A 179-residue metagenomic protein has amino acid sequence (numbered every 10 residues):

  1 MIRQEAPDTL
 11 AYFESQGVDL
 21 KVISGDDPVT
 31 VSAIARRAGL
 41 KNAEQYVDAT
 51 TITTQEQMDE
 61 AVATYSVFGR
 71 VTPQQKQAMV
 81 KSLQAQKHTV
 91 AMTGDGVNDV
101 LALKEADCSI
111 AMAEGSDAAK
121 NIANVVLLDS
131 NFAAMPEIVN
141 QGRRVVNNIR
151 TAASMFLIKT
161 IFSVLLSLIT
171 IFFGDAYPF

Functional and structural regions predicted by a protein language model:
M1: Active-site beta-to-alpha loop of glycosyltransferases that engages the nucleotide-sugar donor
P7-T9, S15, D27-A38, Q74-S82 (+1 more regions): Acidic, divalent-metal-coordinating active-site segment for phosphoryl/phosphodiester hydrolysis, typified by short
G17, G39, K87: Short glycine-rich hinge loops at helix-strand junctions in the catalytic core of two-component histidine kinases
G17-K21, S66: Short active-site oxyanion
L20-G25, T93: Ser/Thr-glycine-rich phosphate-binding loops at phosphate-binding pockets of nucleotides, nucleotide cofactors
D26-D27, E114: Short beta->alpha linker loops
N42-M92, A106, A111-F179: Membrane-embedded transport module
